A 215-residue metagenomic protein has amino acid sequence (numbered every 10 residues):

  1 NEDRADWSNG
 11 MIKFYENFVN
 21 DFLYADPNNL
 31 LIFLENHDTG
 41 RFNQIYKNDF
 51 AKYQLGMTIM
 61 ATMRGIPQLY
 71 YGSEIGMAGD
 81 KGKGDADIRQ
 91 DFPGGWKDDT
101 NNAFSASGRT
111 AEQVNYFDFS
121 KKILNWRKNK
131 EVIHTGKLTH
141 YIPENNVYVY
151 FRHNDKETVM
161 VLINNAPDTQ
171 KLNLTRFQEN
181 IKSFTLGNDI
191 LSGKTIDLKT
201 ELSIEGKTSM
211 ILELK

Functional and structural regions predicted by a protein language model:
E2-E16, D21-N36, R41-I181, I204: Loop/helix patches that line or flank the sugar-binding groove of alpha-linked glycan CAZymes
H153-D155, S192, L214-K215: Short, flexible beta-strand-to-coil junctions
E157-T158, K194-D197: Short, surface-exposed beta-strand/loop "edge" segments at domain boundaries and coil↔beta transitions
V159, F184, S209-E213: Generic alpha-helical hydrophobic packing signal
F177-G193: Solvent-exposed beta-hairpin/edge-strand motifs
I196-K215: C-terminal beta-strand-rich structural cap/linker in extracellular carbohydrate-active enzymes
